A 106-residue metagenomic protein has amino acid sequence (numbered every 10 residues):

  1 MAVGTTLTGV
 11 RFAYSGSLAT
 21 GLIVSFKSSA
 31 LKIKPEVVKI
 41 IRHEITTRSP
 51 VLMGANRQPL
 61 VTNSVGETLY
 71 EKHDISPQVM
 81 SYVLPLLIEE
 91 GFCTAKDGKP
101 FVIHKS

Functional and structural regions predicted by a protein language model:
M1-V51: Long, low-complexity, charged/polar intrinsically disordered regions in eukaryotic proteins
F26-A30, I88, A95-K99: Short, flexible beta-strand-to-coil junctions
V51-Q58, G66-T68, L84: Short beta-rich binding modules
P59-Q78: Short helix-coil junctions and helix-kink-helix linkers
K72-E89, A95: Short amphipathic alpha-helical interaction segments
G98-S106: Short, cationic-aromatic polyanion-contact patches
